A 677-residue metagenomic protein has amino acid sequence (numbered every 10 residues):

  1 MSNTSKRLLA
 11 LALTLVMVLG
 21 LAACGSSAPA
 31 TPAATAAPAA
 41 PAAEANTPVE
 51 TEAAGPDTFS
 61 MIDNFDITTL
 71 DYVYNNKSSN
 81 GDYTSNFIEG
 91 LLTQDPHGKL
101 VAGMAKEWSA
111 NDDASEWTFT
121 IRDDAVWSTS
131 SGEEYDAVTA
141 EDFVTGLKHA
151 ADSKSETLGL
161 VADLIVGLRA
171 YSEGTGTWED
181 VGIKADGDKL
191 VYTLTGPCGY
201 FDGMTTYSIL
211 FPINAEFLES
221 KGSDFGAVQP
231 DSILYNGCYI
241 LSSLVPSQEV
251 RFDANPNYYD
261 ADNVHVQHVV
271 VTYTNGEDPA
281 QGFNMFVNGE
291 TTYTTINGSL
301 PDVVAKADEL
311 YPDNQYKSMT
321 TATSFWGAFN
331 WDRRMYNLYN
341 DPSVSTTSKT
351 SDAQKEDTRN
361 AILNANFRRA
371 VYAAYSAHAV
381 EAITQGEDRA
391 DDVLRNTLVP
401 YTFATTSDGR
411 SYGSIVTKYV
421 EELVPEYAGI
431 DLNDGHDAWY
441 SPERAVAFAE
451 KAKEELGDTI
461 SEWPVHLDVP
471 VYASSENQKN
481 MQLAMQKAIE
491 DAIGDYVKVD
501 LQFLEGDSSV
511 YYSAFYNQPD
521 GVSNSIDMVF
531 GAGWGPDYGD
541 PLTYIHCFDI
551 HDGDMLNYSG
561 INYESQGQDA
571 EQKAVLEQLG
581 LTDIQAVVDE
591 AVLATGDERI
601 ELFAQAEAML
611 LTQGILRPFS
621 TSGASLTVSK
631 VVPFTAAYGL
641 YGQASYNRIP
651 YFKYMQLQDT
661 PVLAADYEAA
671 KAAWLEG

Functional and structural regions predicted by a protein language model:
G20-A23: C-terminal motif of bacterial Sec signal peptides marking the signal peptidase cleavage site
I62-D112, L234: N-terminal lobe/hinge region of extracytoplasmic solute-binding protein
P96, W178-E179, G187, L194-V270 (+2 more regions): Gly/Pro-rich hinge or "lid" segments in bacterial periplasmic/extracellular proteins
K106-L160, V191, G282-M285, D357-L363 (+1 more regions): Aromatic- and charge-enriched surface segment that lines or borders ligand/interaction sites
Y135, A140-T145, G187-V191, Q267-H268 (+5 more regions): Alpha-helical secondary-structure segments
S242-D253, T272-S348, H378, A382-T384: Extracellular/periplasmic solute-recognition and catalytic clefts
P246, M285-N288, E426-P536, I545 (+1 more regions): Ligand/substrate-recognition segments at binding pockets and active sites
Y372-T417, A473-K487, P519-G677: Detector for C-terminal structural segments
